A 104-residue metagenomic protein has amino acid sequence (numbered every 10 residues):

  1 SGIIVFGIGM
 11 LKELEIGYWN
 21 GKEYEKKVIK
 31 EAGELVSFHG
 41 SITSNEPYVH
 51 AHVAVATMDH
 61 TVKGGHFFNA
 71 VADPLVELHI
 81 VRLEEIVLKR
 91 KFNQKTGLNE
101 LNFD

Functional and structural regions predicted by a protein language model:
S1-G33: Short, well-structured hydrophobic secondary-structure segments
I3, H52, E77-H79: Beta-strand secondary-structure signal
I3, I8-M10, F38-I42, F68-V71 (+1 more regions): Generic hydrophobic/packing signal
I4, W19, E23, L35 (+3 more regions): Compositionally biased, intrinsically disordered low-complexity regions
I8, V55-T57, I80-E84: Short, structured patches in soluble enzyme cores that scaffold and shape functional sites
K27-A70: Mid-chain, well-packed structural core segment of small domains
G64-D104: Flexible glycine-rich active-site/ligand-binding loops centered on an Asp-His dyad
